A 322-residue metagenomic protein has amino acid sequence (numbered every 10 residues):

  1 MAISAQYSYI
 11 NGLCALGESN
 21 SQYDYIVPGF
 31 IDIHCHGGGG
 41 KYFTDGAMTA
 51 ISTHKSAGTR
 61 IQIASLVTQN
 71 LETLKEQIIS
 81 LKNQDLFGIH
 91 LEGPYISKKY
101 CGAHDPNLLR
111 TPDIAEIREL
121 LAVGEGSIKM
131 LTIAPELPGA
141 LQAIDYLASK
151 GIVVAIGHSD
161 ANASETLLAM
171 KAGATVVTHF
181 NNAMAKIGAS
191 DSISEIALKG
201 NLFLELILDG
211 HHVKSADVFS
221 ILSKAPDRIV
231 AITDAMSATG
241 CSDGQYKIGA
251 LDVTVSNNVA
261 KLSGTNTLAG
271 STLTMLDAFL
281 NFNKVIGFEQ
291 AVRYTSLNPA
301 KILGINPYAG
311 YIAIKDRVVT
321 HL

Functional and structural regions predicted by a protein language model:
A2-Y7, N11-M48, S52: Replace "His-x-His-based motif
G29-I31, A155, A231-I232: Residue-level marker for buried hydrophobic side chains located in beta-strands that build the well-ordered beta-sheet
H36-G40, M48-Q77, D85-S97, G124-E136 (+3 more regions): Divalent metal-dependent hydrolysis catalytic cores, especially in the metallo-beta-lactamase
I51, K75-K82, I117, I144 (+2 more regions): Generic structural signal for well-ordered alpha-helices, preferentially at hydrophobic/aromatic core positions
L91, K99-S192: Divalent metal-binding pocket/active-site signature
E165-Q290, T295, I302-N306: Active-site-adjacent C-terminal substructures of enzyme catalytic domains
K301, N306-L322: C-terminal cap of metal-dependent C-N hydrolases
